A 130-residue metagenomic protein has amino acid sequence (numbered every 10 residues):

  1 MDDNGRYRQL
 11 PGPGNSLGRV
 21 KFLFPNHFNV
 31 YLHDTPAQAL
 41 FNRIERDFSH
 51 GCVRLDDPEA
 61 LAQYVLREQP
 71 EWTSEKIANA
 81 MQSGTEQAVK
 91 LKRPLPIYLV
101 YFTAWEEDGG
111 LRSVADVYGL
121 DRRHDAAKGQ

Functional and structural regions predicted by a protein language model:
M1-Q130: Well-ordered beta-sheet/strand-loop patches within structured domains
